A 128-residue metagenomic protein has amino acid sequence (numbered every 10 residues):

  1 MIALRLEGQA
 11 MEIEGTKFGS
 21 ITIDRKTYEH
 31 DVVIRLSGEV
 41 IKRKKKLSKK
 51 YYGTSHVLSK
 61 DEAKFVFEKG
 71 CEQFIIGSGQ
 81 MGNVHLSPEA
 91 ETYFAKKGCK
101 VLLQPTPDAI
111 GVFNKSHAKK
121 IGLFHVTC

Functional and structural regions predicted by a protein language model:
I2-K49: N-terminal, charge-rich interaction modules
Y28, V66-G70, K115-A118: Flexible, charged surface loops at secondary-structure boundaries
R35, G77, L123-T127: Short beta-strand segments
I41-V66: Compact, glycine-rich, soluble single-domain proteins
D61-E62, D108-V112: Short acidic active-site motifs
V66-L102: Mid-chain, well-packed structural core segment of small domains
K100-I110: A short glycine-rich beta-strand->turn/loop micro-motif centered on a GG-aromatic cluster
I110-C128: Short basic, glycine-rich beta-strand/loop surfaces that mediate nucleic-acid
